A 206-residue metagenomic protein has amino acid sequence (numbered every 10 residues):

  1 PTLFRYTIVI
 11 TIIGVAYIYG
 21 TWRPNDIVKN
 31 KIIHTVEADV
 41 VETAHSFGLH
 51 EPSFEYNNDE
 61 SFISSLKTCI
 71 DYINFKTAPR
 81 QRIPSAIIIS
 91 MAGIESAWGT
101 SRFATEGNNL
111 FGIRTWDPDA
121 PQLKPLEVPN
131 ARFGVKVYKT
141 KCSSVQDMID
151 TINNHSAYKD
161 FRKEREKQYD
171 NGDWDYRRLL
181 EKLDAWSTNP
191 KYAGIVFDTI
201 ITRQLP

Functional and structural regions predicted by a protein language model:
P1-I89, I94, W98-P206: Catalytic cores of secreted/periplasmic lytic hydrolases that degrade extracellular macromolecules
